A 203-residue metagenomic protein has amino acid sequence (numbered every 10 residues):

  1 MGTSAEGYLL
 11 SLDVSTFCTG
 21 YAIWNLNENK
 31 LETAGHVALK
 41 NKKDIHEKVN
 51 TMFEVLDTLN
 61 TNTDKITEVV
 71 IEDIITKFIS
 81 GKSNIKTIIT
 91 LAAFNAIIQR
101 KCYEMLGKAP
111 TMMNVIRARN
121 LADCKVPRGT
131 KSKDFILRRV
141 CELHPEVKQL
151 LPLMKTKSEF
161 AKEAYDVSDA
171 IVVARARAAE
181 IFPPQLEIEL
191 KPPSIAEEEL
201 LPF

Functional and structural regions predicted by a protein language model:
M1-F203: Phosphate- and other anionic-substrate recognition elements at nucleic-acid/protein interfaces
